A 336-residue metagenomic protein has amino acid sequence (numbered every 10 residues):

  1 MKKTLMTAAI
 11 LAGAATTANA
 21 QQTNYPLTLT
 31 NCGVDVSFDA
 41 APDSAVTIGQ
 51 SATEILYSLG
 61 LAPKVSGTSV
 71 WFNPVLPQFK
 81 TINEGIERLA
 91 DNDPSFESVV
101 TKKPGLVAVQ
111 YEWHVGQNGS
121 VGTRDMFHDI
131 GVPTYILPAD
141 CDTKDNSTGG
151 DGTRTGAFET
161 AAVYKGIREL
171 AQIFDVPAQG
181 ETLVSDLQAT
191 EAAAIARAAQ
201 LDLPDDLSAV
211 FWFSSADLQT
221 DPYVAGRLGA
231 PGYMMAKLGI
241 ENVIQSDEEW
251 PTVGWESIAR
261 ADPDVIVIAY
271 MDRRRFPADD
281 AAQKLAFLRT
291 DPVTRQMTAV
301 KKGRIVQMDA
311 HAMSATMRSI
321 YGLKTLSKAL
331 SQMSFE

Functional and structural regions predicted by a protein language model:
K3, A12-E54, G156, Q172-W212 (+1 more regions): Bacterial Sec-exported substrate-binding components of ABC uptake systems
L29-G33, E87-E97, D140, D247-G254: Short helix-initiation/N-cap motifs at beta->coil->alpha
S44, A157-G166, V267-E336: Structured C-terminal subdomain patch of bacterial secreted/periplasmic proteins
S44-Q117, I240: A short, structured surface patch at a secondary-structure boundary
S51-E54, W71-P74, L106-V107, E112-Q117 (+5 more regions): Solvent-exposed loop/turn segments at secondary-structure junctions within structured extracellular/periplasmic domains
N73-V75, D221-W250: Alpha-helical, coiled-coil/dimerization segments enriched in small aliphatic residues
P74, H114-G122, V132-E169, L201-A230: Extracytoplasmic ligand-binding site segments that recognize negatively charged/polar headgroups
F96-K103, V121-G122, V253-D262: Short helices/loops that flank or line small-molecule/ion binding pockets
